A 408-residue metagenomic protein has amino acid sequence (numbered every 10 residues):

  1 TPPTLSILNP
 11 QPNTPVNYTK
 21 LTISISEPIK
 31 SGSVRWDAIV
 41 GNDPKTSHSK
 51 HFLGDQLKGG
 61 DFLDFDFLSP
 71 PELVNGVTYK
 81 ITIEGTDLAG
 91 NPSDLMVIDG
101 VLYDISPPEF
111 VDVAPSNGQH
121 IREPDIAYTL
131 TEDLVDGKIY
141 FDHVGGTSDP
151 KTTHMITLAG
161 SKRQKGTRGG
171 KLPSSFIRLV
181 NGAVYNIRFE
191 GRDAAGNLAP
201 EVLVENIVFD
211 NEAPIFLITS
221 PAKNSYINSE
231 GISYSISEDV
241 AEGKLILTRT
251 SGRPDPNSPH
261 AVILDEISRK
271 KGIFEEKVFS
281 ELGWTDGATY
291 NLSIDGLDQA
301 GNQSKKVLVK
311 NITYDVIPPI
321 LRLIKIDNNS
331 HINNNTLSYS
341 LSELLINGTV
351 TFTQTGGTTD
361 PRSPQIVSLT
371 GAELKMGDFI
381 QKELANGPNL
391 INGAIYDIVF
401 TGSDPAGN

Functional and structural regions predicted by a protein language model:
T1-P3, D87, V97-P108, D193 (+5 more regions): Flexible, low-complexity linkers/stalks enriched in Thr/Pro that connect modular domains
P3-V16, V111-I121, L217-I227, R322-I332: Short, solvent-exposed loop/edge segments of extracellular or virion-exposed proteins
N17-L21, R122-I126, N228-I232, N333-L337: Structural beta-strand segments of beta-rich domains
I25-T46, L130-P150, I236-S258, L341-R362: Solvent-exposed loop/turn segments flanking beta-strands in beta-repeat/beta-sandwich domains
K45-K58, D149-R163, N257-K271, P361-L374: Solvent-exposed serine/threonine-rich low-complexity stretches and specific carbohydrate-binding patches
L57-V77, L88, G160-A183, A194 (+4 more regions): Signal that preferentially marks extracellular ectodomain short beta-strand elements of beta-sandwich modules
I83-G85, F189-G191, I294-G296, F400-G402: Conserved structural position at the C-terminal beta-strand of extracellular beta-sandwich adhesion modules
P92-L95, L198-E201, Q303-K305, N408: A structural signal for beta-strand boundary/capping segments at domain termini and interdomain linkers
